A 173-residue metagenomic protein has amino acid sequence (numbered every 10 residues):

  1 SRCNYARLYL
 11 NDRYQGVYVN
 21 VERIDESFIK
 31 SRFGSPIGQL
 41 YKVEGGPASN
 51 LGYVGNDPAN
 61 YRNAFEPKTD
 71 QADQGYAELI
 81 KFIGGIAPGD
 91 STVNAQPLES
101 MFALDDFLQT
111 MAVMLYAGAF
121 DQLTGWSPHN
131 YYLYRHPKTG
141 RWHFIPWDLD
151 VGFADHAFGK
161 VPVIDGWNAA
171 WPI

Functional and structural regions predicted by a protein language model:
S1-I173: Phosphate/dinucleotide-binding and metal-coordinating scaffold of catalytic cores in nucleotide-dependent enzymes
